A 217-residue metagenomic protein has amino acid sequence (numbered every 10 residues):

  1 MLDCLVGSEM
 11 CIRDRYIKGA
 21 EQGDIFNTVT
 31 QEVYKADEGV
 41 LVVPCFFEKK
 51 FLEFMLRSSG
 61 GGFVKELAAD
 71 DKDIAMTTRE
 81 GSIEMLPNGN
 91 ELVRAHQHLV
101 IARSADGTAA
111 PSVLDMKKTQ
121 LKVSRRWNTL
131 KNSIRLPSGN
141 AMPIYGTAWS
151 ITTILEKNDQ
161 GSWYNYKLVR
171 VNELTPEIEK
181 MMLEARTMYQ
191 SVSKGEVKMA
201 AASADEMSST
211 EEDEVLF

Functional and structural regions predicted by a protein language model:
M1-G7, C11-I12: Single conserved hydrophobic/aromatic residue that forms the stacking wall/gate of nucleotide- or nucleobase-binding
S8, Q190-F217: Acidic, gly/ser/pro-rich intrinsically disordered tails
D24-K118: Extracellular-facing segments of soluble proteins and assemblies that are Gly/Ser/Thr-biased and enriched in aromatics
R94-V171: Extended serine/threonine-enriched, polar tracts that run as long, contiguous segments within proteins
D159-L183, D205-F217: Interfaces that engage single-stranded nucleic acids at replication/repair/recombination sites
E173-A200: Membrane-proximal bilayer-interacting regions
